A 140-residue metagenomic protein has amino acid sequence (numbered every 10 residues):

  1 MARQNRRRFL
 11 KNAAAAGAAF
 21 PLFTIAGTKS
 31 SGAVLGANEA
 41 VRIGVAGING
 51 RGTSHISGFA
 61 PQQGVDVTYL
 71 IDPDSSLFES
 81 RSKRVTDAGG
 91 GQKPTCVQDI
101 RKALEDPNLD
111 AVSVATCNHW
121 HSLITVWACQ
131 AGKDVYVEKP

Functional and structural regions predicted by a protein language model:
A2-D134: N-terminal glycine-/serine-/threonine-rich beta1-alpha1-beta2 phosphate-ribose binding loop of Rossmann-like
K139: Short basic (Lys/Arg) and small-residue
